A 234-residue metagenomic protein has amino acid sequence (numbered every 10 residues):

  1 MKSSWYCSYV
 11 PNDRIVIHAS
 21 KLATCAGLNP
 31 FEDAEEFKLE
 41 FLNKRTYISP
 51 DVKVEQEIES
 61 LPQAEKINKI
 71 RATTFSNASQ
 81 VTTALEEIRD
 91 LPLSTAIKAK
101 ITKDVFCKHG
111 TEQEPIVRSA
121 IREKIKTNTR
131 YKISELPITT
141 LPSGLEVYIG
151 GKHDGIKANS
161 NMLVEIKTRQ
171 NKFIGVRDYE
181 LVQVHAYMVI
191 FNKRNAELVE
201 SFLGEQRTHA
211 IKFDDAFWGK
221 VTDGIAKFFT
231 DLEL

Functional and structural regions predicted by a protein language model:
M1-A120, K124-K126: Charged, glycine-rich intrinsically disordered N-terminal tails and low-complexity linkers that flank
A120, K124-E233: Nucleic-acid nuclease catalytic cores
